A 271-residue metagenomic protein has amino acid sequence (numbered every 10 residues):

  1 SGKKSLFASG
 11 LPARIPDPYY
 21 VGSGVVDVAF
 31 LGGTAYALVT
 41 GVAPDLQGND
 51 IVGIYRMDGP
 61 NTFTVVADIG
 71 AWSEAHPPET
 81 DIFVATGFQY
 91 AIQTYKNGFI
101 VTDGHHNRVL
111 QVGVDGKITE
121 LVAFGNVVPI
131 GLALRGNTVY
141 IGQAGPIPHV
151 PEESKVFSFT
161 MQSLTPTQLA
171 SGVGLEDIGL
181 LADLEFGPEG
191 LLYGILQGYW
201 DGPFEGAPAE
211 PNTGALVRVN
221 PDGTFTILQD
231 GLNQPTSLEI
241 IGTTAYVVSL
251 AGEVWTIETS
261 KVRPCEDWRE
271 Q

Functional and structural regions predicted by a protein language model:
S1, V52-Y55, R108-Q111, S154-F157 (+2 more regions): A short loop-to-beta-strand structural motif that recurs across blades of beta-propeller domains
G2-K3, M57-T62, V112-K117, T160-L164 (+2 more regions): Short loop/turn segments that connect beta-strands within beta-propeller blades
S5-A8, A13-P18, T64-A67, E74-I82 (+3 more regions): A short beta-strand motif characteristic of beta-propeller blades
R14-T34, S73-F99, N126-T138, G142-I147 (+5 more regions): Beta-rich, blade/repeat-based domains predominating in secreted/periplasmic proteins but also intracellular
A37-G53, I141-S154, G194-N212, I257-T259: Short, conserved, GDST-rich strand-edge loop motifs in beta-rich repeat architectures
S260-Q271: Sequence/structural signature of beta-propeller modules and their immediately flanking N-terminal secretory/stalk
